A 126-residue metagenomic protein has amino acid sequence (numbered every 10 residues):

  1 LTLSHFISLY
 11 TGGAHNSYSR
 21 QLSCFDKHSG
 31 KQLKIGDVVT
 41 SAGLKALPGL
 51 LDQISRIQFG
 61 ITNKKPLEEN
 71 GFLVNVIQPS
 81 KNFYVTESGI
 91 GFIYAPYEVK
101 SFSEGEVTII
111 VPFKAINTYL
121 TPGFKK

Functional and structural regions predicted by a protein language model:
L1-K126: Compositionally biased intrinsically disordered regions enriched in Thr/Gly
